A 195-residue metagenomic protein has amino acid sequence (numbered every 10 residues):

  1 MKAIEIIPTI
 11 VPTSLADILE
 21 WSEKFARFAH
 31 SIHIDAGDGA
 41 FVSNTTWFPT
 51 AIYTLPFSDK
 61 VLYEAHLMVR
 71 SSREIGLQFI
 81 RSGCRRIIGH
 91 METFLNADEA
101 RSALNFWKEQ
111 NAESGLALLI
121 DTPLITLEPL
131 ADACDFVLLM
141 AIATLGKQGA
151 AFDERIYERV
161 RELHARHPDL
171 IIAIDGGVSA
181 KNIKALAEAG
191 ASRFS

Functional and structural regions predicted by a protein language model:
M1-I88, F94-A97, R101, E113-S114 (+3 more regions): Conserved N-terminal beta1-alpha1 strand-loop-helix module at the mouth
G39, G83, G115, A141-K147 (+2 more regions): Glycine-centered flexibility sites
L55, F79, A103, W107 (+2 more regions): Hydrophobic positions in alpha-helices of CheY-like receiver
V61, E109-A112, H167-L170: A short helix->loop->beta-strand "cap" motif at the edges of active sites that frequently abuts
R86-N96, L138-G149, E188-S195: Glycine-rich phosphate-binding active-site loops on the catalytic face of alpha/beta enzymes
L138-L139, A150-S192: Active-site/ligand-binding-proximal alpha/beta "capping" segment
